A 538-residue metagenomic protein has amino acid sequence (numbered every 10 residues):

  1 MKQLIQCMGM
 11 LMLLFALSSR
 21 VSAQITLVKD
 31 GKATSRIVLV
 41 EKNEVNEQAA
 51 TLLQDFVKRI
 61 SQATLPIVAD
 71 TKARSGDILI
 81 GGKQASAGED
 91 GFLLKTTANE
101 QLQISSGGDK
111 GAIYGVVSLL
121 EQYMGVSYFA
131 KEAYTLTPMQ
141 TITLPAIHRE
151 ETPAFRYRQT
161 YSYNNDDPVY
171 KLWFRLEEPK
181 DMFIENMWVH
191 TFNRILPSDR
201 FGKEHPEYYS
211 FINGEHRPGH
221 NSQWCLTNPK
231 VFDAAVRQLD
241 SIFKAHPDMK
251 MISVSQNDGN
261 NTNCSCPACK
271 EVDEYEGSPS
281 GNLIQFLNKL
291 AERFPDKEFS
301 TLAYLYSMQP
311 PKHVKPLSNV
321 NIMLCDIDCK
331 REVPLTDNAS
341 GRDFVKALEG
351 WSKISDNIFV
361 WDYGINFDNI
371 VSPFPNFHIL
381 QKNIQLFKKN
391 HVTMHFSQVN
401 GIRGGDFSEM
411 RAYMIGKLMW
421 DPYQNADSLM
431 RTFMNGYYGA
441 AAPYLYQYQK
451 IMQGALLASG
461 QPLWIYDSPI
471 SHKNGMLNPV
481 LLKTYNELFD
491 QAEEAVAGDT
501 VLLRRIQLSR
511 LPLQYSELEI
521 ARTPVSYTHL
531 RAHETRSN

Functional and structural regions predicted by a protein language model:
M1-Q24: Bacterial Sec-dependent N-terminal signal peptides
A33-T34, E44-L52, F56, A85-Q285 (+4 more regions): Feature activates predominantly on carbohydrate-active enzymes
P66-G88: Short, well-ordered secondary-structure micro-motifs within conserved domains or adaptor modules
L305-I327, S372-N376, G405-R411: Substrate-binding cleft/loops of secretory-pathway carbohydrate-active enzymes
R342-A440: Structured mid-domain segments that build the active-site/substrate or prosthetic-cofactor binding neighborhood
Q447-S468, H472: Long, charge-rich alpha-helical interaction segments
T528-T535: Conserved small/polar residues in nucleotide/adenosyl-binding loops
